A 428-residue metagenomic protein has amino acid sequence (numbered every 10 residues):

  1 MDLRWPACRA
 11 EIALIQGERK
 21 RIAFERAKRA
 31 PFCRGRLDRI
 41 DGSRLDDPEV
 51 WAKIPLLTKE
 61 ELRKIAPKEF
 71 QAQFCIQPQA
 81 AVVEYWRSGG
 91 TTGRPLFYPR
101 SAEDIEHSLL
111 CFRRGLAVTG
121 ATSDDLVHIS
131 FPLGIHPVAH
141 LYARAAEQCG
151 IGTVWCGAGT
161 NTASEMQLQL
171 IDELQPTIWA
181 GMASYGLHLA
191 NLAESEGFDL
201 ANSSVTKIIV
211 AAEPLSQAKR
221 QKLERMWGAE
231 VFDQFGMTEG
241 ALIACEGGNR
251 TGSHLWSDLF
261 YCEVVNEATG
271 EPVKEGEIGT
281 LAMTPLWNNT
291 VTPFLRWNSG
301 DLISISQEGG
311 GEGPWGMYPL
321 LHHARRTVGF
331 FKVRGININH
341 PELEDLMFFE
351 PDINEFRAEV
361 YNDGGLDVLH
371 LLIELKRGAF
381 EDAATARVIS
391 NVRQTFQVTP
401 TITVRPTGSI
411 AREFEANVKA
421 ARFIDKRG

Functional and structural regions predicted by a protein language model:
M1-L3, E60-M226, F232, G240 (+1 more regions): Active-site phosphate/ATP/adenylate-binding loop shared across adenylate-forming ligases
M1-R87, T92-L110, A117-V118, E173 (+5 more regions): Nucleotide 5′-phosphate-binding alpha/beta core
D124-L126, T280, H370: Residues that mark the start of a beta-strand
W179, W287-F396, V418: AMP-binding/adenylate-forming catalytic core of the ANL superfamily
T206, L215-G309: Conserved AMP-binding/adenylate-forming
F232-M237, V360, V404-R405: Beta-strand->loop->alpha-helix junctions that form or flank phosphate-binding loops in nucleotide-handling enzymes
